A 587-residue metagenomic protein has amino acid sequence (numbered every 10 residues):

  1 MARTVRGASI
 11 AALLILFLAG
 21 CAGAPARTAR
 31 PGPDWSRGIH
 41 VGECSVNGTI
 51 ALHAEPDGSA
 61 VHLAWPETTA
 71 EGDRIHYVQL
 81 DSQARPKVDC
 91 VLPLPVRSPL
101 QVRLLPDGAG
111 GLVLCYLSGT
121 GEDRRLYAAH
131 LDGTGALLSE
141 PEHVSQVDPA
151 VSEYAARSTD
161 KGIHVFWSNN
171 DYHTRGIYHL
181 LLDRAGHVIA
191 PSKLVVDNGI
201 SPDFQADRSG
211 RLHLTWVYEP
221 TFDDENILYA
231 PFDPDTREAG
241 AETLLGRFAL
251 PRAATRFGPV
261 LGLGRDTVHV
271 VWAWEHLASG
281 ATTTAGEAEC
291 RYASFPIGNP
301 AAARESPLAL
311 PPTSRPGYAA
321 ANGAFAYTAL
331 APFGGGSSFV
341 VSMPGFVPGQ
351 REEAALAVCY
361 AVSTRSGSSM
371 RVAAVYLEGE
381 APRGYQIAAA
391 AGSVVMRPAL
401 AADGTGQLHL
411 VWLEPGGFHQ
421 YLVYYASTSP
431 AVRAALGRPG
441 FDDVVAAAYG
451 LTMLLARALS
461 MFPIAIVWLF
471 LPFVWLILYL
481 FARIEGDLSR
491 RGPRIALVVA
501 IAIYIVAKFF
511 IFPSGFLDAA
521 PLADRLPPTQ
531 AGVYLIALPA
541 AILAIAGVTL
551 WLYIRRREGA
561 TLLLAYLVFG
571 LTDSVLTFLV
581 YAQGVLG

Functional and structural regions predicted by a protein language model:
M1-I10: Bacterial N-terminal signal peptides that target proteins for export
L18-G20: C-terminal motif of bacterial Sec signal peptides marking the signal peptidase cleavage site
A24-G587: Extracellular, repeat-based ectodomains that mediate carbohydrate processing or recognition
